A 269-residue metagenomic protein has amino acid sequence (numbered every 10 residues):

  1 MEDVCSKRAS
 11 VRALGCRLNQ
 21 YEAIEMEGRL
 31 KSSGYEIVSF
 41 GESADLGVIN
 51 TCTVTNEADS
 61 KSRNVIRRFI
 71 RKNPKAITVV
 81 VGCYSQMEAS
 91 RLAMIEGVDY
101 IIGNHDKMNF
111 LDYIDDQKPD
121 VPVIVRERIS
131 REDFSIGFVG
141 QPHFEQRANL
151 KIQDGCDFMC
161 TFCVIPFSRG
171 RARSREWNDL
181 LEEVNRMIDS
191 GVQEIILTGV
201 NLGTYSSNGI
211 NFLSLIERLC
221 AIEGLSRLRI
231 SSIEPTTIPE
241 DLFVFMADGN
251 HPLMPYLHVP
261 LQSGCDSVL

Functional and structural regions predicted by a protein language model:
M1-T198, G203-T204, N208: Proteins enriched for Cys/Gly/acidic motifs involved in redox and nucleic-acid/cofactor modification
T78-V79, M87-E88, D189-L269: Conserved SAM/AdoMet-binding glycine-rich loop
